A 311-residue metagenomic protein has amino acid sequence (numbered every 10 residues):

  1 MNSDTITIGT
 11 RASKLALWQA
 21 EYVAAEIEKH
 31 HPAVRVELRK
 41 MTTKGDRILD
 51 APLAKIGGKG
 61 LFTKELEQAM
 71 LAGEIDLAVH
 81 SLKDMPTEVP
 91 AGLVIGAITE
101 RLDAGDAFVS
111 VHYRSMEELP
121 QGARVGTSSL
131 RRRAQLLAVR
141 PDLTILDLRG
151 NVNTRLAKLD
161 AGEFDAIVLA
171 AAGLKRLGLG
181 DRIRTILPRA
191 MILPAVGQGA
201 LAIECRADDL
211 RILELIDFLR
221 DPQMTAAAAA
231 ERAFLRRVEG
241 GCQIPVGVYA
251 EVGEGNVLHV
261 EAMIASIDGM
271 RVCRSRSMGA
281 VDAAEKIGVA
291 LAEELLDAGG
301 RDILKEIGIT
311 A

Functional and structural regions predicted by a protein language model:
N2-T42, I48, K55, T63 (+1 more regions): Small-molecule-sensing regulatory modules
E37-T43, G96, A123: N-terminal ligand-binding lobe of clamshell/alpha-beta domains
D50-D76: Short, structured active-site "lid" loops
L61, A69-L71, M85-E88, D106: Extracytoplasmic loops/domains of multi-pass membrane proteins
G73, Q121, G162: Structured loop/turn residues at beta-strand edges in well-structured enzyme cores
I75-V79, D165-A166: Short, Asp-centered acidic motifs that coordinate Mg2+ and/or phosphate in catalytic or ligand-binding sites
L82-M85, A91-L143: A conserved helix-loop-strand patch within extracytoplasmic ligand-binding domains of the periplasmic binding
